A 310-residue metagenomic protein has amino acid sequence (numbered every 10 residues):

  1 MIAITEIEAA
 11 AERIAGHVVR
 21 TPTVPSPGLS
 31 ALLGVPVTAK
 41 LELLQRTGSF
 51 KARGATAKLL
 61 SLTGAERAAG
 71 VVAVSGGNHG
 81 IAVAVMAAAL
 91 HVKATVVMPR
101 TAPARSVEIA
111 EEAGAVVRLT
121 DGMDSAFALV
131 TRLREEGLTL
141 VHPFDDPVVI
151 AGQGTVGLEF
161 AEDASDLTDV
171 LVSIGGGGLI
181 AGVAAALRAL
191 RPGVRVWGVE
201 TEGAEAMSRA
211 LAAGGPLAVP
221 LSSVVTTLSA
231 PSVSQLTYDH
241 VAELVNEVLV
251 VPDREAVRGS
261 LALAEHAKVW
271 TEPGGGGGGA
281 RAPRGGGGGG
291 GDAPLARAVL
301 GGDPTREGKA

Functional and structural regions predicted by a protein language model:
M1-A310: PLP-dependent amino-acid enzyme catalytic core
